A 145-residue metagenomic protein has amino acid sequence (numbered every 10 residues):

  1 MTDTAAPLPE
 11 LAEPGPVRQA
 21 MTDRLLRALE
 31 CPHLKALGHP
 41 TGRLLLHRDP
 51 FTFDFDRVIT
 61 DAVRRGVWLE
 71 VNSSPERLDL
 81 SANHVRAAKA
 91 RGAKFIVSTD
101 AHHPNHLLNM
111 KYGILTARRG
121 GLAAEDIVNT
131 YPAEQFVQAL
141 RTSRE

Functional and structural regions predicted by a protein language model:
M1-E145: Charged catalytic cores and adjacent phosphate/nucleic-acid-binding surfaces used for phosphate/nucleic-acid chemistry
